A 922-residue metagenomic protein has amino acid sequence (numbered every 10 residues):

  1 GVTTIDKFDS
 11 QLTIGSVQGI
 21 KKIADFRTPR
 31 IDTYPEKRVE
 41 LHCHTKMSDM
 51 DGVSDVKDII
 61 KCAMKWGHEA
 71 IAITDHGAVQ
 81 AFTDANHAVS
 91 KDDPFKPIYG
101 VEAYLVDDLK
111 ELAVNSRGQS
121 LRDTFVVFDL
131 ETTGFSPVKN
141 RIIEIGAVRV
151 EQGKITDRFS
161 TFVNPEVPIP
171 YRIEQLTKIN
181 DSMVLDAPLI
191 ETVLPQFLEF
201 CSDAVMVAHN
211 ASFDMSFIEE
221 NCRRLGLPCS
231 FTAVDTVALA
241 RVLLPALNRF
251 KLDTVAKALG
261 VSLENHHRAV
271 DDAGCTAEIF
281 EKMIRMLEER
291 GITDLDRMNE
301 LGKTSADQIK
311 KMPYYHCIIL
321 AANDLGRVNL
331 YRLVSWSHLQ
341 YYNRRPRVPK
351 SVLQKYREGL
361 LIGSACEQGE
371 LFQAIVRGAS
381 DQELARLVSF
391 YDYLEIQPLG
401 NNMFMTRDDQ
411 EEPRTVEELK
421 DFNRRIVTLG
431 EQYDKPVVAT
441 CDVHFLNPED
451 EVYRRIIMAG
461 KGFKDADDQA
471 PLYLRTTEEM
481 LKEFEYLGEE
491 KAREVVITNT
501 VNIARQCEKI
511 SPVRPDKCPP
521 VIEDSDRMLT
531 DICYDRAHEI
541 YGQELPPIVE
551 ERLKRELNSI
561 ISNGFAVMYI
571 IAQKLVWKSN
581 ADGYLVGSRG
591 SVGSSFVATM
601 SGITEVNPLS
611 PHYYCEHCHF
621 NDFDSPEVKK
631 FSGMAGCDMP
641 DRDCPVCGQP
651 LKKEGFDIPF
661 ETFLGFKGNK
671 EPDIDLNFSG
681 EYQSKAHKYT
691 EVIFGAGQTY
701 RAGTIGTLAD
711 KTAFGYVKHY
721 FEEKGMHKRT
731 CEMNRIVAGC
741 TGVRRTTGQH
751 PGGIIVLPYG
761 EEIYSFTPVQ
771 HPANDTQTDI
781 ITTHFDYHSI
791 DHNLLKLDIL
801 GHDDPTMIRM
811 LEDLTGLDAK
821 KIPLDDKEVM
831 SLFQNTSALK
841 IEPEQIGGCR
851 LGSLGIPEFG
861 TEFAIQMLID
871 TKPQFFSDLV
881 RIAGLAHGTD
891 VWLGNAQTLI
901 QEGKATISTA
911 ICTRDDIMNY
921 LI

Functional and structural regions predicted by a protein language model:
G1-F26: OB-fold single-stranded nucleic acid-binding module
F26-D32, K110-V126, L130: Long, highly charged low-complexity segments
F26-H44: Replace "His-x-His-based motif
V53-E69, H76-A85, S90, Y99-G100 (+6 more regions): Mg2+-dependent phosphoryl-transfer active-site scaffold
F95-V106, P228-R241, R297, I362: Conserved beta-strand -> loop -> alpha-helix junction used to position metal-binding or nucleic-acid-contacting
L121-F231, P245-H267: Conserved non-catalytic scaffold segment of RNase H-like nuclease domains
M215-T232, Q373, Q382-L384, V388 (+1 more regions): Substrate-recognition/cap helix-loop segment adjacent to the acidic, metal-dependent catalytic center of Asp-based
T530, Q543-G587: Helix-rich "cap/lid" substructures immediately adjacent to catalytic or cofactor-binding pockets
